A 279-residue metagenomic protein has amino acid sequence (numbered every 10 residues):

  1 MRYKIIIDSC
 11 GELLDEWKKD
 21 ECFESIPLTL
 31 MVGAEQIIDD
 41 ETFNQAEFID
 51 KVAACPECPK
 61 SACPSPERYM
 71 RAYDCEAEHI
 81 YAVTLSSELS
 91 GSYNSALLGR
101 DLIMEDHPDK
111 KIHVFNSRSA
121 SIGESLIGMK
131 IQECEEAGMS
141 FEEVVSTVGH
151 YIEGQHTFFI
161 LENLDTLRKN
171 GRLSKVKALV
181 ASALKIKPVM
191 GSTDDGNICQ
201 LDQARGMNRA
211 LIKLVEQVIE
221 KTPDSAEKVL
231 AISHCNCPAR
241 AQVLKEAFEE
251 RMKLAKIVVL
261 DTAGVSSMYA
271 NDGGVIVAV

Functional and structural regions predicted by a protein language model:
K4, C10-E24, T29, L89-S92 (+4 more regions): Mixed-charge interfacial surface used for oligomerization/domain docking and macromolecular partner engagement
K4-C63, R68: N-terminal glycine-rich anion-binding loop in soluble enzyme alpha/beta folds
C10, A54-P56, C63-Y69, D74-Y81 (+2 more regions): N-terminal/domain-start segments enriched in small and hydrophobic, helix-friendly residues, covering either
P64-I80, T84-R100, M104-D106: Active-site cofactor/cluster-binding pocket
E76-A77, H107, S225, M252: A structural signal for short coil/turn segments at secondary-structure junctions
T84, H113-V114: A glycine-rich beta-strand to alpha-helix segment that forms a phosphate/ribose-binding loop at ligand/cofactor sites
H107-H113: Ligand-binding "clamshell"
